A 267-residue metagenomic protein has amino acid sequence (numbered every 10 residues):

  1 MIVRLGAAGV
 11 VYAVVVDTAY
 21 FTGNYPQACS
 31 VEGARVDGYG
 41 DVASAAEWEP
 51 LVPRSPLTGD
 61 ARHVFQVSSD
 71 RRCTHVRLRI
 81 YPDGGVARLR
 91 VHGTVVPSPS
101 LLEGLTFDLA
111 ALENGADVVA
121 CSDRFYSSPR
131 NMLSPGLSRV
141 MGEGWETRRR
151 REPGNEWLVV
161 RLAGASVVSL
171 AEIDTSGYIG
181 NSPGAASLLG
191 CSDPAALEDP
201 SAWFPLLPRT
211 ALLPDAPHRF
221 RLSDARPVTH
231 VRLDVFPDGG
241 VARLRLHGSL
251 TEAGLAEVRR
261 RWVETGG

Functional and structural regions predicted by a protein language model:
M1-R4, T94-A163, I179-N181, L250-G267: Disordered, acidic Ser/Thr/Pro-rich linker "stalks" and the adjacent N-terminal cap of the next globular domain
G9-Y20, L78, V167-Y178, L233: A short beta-strand element within beta-rich, extracytoplasmic domains of secreted/secretory-pathway proteins
D17, E32-V36, H92, D174 (+2 more regions): Predominantly extracellular/luminal cell-surface or secreted proteins
T22-D37, N181-P194: Short, surface-exposed beta-strand/strand-loop-strand elements in extracellular ectodomains
D37-E49, E103-D108, P194-F204, W262: Acidic Ser/Thr/Pro-rich low-complexity disordered segments that often serve as glycosylated linkers/stalks around
W48-G85, N155, L162, S166 (+1 more regions): Beta-sandwich interaction modules
V86-P97, L246: Short, structured interface segments
M141-E172, G177, A195-L197, A202-H218: Eukaryotic modular interaction domains in large regulatory/scaffold proteins
